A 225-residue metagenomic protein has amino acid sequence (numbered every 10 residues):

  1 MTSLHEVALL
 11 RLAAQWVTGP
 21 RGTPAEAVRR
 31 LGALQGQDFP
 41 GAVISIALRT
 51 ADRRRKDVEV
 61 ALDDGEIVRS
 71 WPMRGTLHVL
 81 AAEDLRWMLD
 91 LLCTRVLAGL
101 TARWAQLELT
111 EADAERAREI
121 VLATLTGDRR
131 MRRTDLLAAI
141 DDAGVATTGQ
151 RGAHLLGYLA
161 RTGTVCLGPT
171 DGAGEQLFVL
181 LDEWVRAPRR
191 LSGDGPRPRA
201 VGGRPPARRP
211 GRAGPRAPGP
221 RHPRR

Functional and structural regions predicted by a protein language model:
M1-R225: Long, low-complexity intrinsically disordered regions
